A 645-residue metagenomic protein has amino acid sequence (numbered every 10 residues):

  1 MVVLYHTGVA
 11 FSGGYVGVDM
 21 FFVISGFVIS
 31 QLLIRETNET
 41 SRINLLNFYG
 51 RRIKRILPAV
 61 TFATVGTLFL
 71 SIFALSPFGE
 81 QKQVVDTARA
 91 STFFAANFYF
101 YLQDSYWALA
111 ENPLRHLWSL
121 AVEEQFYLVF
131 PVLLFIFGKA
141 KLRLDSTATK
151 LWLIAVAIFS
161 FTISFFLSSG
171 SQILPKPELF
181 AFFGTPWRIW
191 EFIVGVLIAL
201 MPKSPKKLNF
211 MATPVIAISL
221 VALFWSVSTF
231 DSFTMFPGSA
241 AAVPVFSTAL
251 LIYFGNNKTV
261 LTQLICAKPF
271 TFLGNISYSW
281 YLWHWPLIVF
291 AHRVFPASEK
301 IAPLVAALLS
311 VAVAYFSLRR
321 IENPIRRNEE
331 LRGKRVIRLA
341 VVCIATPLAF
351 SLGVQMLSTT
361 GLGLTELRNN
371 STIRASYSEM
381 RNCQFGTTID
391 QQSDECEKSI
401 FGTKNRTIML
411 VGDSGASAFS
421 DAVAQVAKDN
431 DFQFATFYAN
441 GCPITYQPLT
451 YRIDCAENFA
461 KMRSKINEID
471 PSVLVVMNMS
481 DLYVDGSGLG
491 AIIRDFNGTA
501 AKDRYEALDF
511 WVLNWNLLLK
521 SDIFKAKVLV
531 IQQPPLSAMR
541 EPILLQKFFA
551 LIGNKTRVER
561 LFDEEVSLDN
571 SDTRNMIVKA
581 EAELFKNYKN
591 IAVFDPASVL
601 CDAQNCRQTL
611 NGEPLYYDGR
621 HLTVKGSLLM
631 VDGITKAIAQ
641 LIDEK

Functional and structural regions predicted by a protein language model:
M1-L331, A345-A349, E644: Membrane-interface helix/loop caps of multi-pass membrane proteins
A140, S232, H292-I301, A306-A307 (+3 more regions): Extracellular/periplasmic envelope-modification machinery, especially enzymes that add or remove acyl/ester groups on
